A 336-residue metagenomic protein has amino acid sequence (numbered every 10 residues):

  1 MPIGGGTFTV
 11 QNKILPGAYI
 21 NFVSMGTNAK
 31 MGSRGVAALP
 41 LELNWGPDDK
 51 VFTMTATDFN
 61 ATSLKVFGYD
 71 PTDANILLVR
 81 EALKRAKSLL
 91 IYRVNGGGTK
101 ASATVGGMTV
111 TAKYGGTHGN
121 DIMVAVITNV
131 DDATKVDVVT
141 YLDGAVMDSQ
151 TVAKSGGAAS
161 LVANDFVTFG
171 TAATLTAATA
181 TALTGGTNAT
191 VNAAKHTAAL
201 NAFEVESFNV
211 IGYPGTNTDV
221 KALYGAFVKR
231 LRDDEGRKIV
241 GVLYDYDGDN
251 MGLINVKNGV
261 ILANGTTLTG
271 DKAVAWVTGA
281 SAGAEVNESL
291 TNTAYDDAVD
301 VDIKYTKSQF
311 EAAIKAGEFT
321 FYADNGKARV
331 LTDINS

Functional and structural regions predicted by a protein language model:
P2-P47, V51-T55, F59, K65-F67 (+3 more regions): A glycine- and small-residue-enriched flexible loop/hinge signal that marks low-structured segments
D73: Polyanion-binding loop/helix "lid" in catalytic or ligand-binding cores
